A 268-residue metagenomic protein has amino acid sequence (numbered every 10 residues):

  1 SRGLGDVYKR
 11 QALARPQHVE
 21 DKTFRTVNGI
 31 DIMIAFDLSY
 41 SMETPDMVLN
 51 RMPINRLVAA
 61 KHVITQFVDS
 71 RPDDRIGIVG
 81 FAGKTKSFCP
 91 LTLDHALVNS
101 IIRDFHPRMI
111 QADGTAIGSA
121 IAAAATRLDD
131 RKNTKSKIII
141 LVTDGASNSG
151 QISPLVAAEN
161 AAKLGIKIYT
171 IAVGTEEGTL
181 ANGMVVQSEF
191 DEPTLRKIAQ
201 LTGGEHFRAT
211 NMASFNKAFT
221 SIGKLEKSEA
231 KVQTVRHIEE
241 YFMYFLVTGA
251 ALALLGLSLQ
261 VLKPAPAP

Functional and structural regions predicted by a protein language model:
R2-Y8: Short, small-residue-biased leader/transition segments that mark boundaries at the very start of proteins
A12-V27, L262-A267: Aromatic-capped interface at the extracytoplasmic side of an N-terminal signal-anchor transmembrane helix
K22-G29, M42-R75, T92-N99: …and closely analogous acidic/polar surface helices at protein-protein or active-site interfaces in A-domain-like
D31-S41, R75-G80, N99-I101, I138-V142 (+2 more regions): Soluble periplasmic/extracytoplasmic beta-strand elements of cell-envelope proteins
F36, M42-P45, K84-G118, I198-L201: Short, charged loop segments at secondary-structure junctions
P72-F105, A125-D130, T179-R196, A218-S221: Short beta-strand-loop
A112-T115, K137-I138, G145-L201, F219: VWA/integrin I-like adhesion module and closely mimicked acidic/polar interface patches used
F207-P268: C-terminal "exit" segments of structured domains
